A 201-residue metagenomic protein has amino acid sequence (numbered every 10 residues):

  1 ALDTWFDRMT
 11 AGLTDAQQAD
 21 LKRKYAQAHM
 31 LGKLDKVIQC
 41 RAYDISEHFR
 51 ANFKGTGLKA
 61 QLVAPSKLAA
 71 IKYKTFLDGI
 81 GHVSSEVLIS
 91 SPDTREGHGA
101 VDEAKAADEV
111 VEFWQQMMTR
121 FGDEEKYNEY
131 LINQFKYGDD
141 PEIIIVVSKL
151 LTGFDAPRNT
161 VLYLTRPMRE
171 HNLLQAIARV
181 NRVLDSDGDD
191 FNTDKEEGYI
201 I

Functional and structural regions predicted by a protein language model:
A1-L58, K74-G79: Interdomain helical connector at the RecA1-RecA2 junction of SF1/SF2 helicase-like NTPases
A42, A60, E86-L88: Acidic, Mg2+-coordinating catalytic modules of nucleic-acid enzymes
F49, F53, L77, G81 (+2 more regions): A generic secondary-structure signal for well-formed alpha-helical elements
N52-K59, D155-V161: Short, surface-exposed connector motifs at secondary-structure boundaries
L58, G81-V83, E196: Residue-level signal for beta-strand positions within conserved beta-sheet cores that form or flank
L58-S66: Conserved RecA-like ASCE P-loop NTPase motor core of nucleic-acid helicases/translocases
S66, A70-V110: Carboxylate/His-rich catalytic cores and anion/metal-binding grooves
S91-I201: Conserved RecA-like P-loop NTPase helicase motor core
